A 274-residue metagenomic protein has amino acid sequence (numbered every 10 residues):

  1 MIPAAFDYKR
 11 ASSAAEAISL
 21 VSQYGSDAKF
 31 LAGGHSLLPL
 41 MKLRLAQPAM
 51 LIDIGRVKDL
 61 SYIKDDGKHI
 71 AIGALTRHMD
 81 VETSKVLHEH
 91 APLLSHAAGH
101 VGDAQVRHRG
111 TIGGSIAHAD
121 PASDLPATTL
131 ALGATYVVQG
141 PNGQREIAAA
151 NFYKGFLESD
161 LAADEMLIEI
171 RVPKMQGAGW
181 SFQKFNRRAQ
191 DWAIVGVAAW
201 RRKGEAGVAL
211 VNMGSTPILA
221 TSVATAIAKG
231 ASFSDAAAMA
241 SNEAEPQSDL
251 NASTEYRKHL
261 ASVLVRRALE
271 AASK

Functional and structural regions predicted by a protein language model:
M1-K274: C-terminal structural segment of proteins
